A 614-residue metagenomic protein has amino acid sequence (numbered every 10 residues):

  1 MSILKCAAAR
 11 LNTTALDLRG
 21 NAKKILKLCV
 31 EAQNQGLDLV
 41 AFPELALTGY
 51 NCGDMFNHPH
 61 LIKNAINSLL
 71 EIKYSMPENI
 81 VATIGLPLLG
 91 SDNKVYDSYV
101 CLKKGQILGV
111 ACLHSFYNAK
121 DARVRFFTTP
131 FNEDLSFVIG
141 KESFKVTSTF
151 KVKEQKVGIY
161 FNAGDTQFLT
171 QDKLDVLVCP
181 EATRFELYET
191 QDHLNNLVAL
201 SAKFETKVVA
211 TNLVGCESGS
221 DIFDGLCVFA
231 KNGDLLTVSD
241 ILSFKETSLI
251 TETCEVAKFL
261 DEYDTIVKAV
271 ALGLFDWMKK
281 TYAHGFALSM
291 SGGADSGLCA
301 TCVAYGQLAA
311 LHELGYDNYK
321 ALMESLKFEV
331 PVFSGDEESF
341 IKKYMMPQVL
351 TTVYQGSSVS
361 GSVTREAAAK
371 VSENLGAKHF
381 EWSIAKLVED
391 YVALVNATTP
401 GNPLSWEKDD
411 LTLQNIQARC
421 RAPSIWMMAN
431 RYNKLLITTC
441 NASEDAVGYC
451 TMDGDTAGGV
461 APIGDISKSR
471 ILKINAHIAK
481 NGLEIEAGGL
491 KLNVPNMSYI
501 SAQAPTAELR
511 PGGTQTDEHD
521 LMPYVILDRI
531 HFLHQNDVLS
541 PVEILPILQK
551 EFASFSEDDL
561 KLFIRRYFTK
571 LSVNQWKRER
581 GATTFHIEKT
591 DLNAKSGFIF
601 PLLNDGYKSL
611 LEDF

Functional and structural regions predicted by a protein language model:
M1-S289, G297-F333, N374, K378-H379: Enzyme catalytic cores with a strong preference for nitrogen-chemistry domains
L4-K5, K153, E205-T206, E217-S218 (+3 more regions): ATP/NTP-dependent adenylation/nucleotidyl-transfer catalytic domains that generate, transfer, or process NMP-activated
